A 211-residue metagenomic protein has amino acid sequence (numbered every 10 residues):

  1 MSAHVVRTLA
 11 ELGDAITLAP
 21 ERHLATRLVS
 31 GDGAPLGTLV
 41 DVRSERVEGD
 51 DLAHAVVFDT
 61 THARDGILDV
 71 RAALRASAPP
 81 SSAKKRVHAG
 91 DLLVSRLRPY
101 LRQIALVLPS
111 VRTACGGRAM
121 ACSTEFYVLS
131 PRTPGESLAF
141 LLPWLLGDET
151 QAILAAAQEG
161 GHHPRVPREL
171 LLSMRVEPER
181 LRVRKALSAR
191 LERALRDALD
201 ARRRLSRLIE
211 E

Functional and structural regions predicted by a protein language model:
M1-G49, R180-E211: Non-catalytic DNA-recognition/assembly elements of restriction-modification systems
G37, R43-P80: DNA target-recognition patches
S81-S82, G161: A structural connector/turn signal
S95-L145: A short beta-sheet element
A119-E125, Q158-R182: A short glycine-rich beta-alpha junction/loop motif
S137-H162: Short, positively charged
